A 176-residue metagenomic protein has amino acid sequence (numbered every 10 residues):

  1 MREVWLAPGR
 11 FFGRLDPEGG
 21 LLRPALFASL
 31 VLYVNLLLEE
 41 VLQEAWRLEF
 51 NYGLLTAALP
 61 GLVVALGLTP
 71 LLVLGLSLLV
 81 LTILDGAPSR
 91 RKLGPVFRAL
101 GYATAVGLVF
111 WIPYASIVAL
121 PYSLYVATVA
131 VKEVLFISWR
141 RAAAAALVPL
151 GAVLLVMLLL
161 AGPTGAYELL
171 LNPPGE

Functional and structural regions predicted by a protein language model:
M1-A87: Selected alpha-helical membrane-embedding segments in polytopic membrane proteins
R14-P17, Q43-R47, D85-S89, A130-I137 (+1 more regions): Perimembrane helix-loop junctions in membrane proteins
L15, A25-S29, E39, Q43 (+5 more regions): General "foldedness" signal
E18, A25-L26, W46, L100 (+4 more regions): Flexible domain-boundary/linker segments
L36-T69, F110-L120, M157-E176: Membrane-helix interface segments in multi-pass membrane proteins
L66, L76-L158: Hydrophobic alpha-helical transmembrane segments and adjacent short intramembrane/lumenal linkers of inner/organellar
